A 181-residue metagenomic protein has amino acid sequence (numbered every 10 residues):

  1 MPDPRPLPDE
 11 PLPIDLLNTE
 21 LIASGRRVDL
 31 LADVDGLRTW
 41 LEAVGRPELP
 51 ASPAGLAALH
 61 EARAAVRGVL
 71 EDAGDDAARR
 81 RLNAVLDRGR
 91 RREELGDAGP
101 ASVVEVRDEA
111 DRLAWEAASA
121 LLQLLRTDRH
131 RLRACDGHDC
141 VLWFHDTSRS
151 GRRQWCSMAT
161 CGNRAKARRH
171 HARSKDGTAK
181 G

Functional and structural regions predicted by a protein language model:
M1-A134, H138-L142, T178-G181: Short helix-coil boundary/hinge micro-motifs
A73, T147, G162: Residue-level signal for short amphipathic helical patches enriched in basic/charged and nearby hydrophobic residues
E93-E94, S148, R169: Short amphipathic alpha-helical interaction/hinge segments
H130-G137, R153, M158, R164: Residues immediately within or flanking Cys/His clusters that coordinate Zn2+ in small zinc-binding modules
D146-R153: Short linker/helix segments within small regulatory modules
A159-T178: Basic DNA-binding region of bZIP-type proteins
